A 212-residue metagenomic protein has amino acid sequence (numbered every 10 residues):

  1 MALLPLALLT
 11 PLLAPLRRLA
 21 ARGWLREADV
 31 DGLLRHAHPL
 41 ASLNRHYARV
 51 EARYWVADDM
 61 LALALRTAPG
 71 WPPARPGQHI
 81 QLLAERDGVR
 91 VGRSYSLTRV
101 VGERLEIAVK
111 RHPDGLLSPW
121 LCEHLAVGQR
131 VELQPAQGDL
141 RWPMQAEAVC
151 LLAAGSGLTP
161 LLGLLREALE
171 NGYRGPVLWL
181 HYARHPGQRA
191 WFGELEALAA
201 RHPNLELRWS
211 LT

Functional and structural regions predicted by a protein language model:
M1-E27, K110: Helix-rich terminal scaffold detector
L4-A7, P11, D114-T212: FNR/FR-type flavoprotein reductase catalytic core
R22-L25, H36, R208: Intrinsically disordered, low-complexity accessory regions that flank the conserved helicase/ATPase core of eukaryotic
L33-R130, E147-A148, A183-H185, E196 (+1 more regions): Ferredoxin-reductase
